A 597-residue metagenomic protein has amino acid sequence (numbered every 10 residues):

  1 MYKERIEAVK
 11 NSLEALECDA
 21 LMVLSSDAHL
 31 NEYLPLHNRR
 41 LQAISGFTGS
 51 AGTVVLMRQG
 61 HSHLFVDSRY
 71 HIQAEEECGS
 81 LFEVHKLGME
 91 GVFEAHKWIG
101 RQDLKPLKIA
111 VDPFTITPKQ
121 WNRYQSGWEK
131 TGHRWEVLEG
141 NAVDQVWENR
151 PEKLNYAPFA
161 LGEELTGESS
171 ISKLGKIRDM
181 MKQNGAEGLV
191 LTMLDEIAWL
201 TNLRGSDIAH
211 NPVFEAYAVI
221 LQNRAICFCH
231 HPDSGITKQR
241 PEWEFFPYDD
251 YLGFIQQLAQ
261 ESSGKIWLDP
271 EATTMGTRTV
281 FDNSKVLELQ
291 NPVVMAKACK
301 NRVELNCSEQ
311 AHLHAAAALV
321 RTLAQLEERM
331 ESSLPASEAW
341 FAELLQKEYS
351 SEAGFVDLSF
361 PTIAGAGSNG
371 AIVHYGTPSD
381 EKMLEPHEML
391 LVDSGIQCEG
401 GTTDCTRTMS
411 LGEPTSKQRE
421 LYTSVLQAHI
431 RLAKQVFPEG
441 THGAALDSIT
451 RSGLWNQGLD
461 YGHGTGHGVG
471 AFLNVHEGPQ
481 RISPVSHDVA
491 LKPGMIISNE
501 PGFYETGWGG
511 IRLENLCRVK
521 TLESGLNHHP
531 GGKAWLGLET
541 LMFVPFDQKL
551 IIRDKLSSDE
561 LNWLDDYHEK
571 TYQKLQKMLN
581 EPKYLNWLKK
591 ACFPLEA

Functional and structural regions predicted by a protein language model:
M1-A597: Active-site neighborhoods and metal-handling regions in enzymes and metal-associated proteins
